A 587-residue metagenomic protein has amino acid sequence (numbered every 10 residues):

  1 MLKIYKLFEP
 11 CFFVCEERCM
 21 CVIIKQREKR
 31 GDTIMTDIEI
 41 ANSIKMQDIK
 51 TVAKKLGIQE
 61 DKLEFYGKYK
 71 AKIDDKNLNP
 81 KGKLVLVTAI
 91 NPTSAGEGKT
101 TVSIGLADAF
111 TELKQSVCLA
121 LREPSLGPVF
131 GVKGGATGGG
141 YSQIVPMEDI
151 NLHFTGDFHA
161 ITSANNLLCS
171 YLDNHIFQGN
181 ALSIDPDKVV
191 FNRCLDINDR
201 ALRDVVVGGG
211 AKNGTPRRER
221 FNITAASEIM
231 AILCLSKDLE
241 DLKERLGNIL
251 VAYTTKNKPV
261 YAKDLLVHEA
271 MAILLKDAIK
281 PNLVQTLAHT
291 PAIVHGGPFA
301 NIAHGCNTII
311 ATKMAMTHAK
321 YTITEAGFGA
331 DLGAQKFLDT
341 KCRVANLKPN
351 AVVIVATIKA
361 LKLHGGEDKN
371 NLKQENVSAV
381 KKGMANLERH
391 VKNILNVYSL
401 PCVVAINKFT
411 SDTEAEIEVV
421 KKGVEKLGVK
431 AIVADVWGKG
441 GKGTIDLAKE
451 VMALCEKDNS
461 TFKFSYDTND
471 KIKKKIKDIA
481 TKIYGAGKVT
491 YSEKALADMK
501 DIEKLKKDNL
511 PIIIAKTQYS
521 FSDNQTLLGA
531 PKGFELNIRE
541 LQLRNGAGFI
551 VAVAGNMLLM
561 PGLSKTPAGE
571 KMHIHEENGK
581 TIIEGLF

Functional and structural regions predicted by a protein language model:
L2-E9, F13, E60, A326 (+1 more regions): Generic detection of intrinsically disordered/low-complexity segments and helix-coil linkers/edges
K3-L7, F12, E16, M20-K25 (+1 more regions): Short, positively charged and aromatic/hydrophobic N-terminal segments
T33-F587: Flexible phosphate-sensing "switch/lid" loops adjacent to ATP/NTP-binding sites across phosphate-transfer
